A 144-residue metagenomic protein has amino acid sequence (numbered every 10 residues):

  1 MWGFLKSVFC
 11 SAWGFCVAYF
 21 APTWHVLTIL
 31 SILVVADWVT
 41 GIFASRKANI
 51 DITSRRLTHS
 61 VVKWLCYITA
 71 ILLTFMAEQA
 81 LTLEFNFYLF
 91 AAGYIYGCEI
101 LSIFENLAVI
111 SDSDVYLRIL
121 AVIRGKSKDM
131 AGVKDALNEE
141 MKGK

Functional and structural regions predicted by a protein language model:
M1-C10, K63-T69: Short hydrophobic alpha-helical membrane-embedded segments
F4, G97, L101-K144: Membrane-proximal cytosolic segments adjacent to transmembrane helices
V8-V17, A70-F75: Hydrophobic, membrane-inserted alpha-helices
F15-L27, E78-F87: Helix-coil boundary and interhelical linker segments in multi-pass alpha-helical membrane proteins
V26-A36, F87-I95: Hydrophobic core segments of alpha-helical transmembrane domains in multi-pass membrane proteins
T40-A44, D51: N-terminal intrinsically disordered, cationic/polar leader segments that include organellar targeting peptides
A48-Y67: Juxtamembrane helix-capping/reentrant segments at transmembrane boundaries
V62-Y96: Mid-chain, well-packed structural core segment of small domains
